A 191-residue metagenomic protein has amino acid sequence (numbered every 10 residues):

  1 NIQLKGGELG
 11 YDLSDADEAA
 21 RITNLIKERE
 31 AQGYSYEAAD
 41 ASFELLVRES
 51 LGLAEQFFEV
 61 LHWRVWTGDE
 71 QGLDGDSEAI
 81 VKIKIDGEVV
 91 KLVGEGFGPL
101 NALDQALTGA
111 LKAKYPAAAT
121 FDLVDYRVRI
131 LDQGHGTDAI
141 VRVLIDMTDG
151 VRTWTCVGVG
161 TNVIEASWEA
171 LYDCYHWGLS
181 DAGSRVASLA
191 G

Functional and structural regions predicted by a protein language model:
N1-G191: Terminal or standalone catalytic/regulatory effector modules within metabolic enzymes and repeat proteins
